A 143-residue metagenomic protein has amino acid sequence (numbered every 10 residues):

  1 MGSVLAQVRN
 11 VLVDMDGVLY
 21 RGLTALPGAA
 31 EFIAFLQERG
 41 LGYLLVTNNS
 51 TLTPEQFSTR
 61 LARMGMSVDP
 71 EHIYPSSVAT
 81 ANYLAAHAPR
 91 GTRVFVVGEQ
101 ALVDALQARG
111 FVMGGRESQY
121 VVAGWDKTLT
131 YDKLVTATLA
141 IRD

Functional and structural regions predicted by a protein language model:
M1-M15, L19-D143: HAD-like aspartate-dependent phosphatase fold
